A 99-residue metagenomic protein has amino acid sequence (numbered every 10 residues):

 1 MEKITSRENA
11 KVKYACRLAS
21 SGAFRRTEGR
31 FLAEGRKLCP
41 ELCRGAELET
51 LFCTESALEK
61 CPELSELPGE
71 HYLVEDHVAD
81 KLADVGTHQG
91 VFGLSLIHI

Functional and structural regions predicted by a protein language model:
M1-S56: Boundary-proximal intrinsically disordered activation/regulatory segments immediately upstream of a helical core
G22-A23, E63-L64, L82-V85: Short secondary-structure boundary/capping segments
E41-L42, K60, K81: Phosphate- and divalent-cation-binding pockets in alpha/beta enzyme and binding domains that engage nucleotide-derived
S56-E63: Short, charged/polar "capping" segments at the starts of alpha-helices and the immediately preceding loops
H71-T87: Glycine/small-residue-rich loop that forms an oxyanion/phosphate-binding "nest" at active or ligand-binding sites
G93: Glycine-rich phosphate-binding loops that contact phosphosugars or nucleotide phosphates
I97-I99: Conserved small/polar residues in nucleotide/adenosyl-binding loops
